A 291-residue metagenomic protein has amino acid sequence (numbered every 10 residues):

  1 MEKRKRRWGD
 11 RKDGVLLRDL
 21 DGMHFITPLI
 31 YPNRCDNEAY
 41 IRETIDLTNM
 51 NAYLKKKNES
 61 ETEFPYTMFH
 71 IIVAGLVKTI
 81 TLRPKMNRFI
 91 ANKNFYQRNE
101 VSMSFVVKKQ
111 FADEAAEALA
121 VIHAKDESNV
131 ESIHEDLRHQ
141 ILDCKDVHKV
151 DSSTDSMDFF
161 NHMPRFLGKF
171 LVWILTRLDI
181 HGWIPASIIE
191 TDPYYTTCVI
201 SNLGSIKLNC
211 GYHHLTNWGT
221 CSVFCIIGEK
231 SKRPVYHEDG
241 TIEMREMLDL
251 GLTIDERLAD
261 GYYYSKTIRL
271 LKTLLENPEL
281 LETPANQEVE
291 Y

Functional and structural regions predicted by a protein language model:
M1-Y291: C-terminal catalytic/motor cores of large multi-domain enzyme assemblies
